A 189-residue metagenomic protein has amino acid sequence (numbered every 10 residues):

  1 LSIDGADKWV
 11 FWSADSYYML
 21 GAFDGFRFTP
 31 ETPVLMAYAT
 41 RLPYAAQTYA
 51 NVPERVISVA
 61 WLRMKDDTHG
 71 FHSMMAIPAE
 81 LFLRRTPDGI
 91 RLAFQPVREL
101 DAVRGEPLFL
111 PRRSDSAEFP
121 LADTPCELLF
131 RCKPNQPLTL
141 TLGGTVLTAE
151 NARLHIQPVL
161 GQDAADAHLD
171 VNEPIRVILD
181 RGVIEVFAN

Functional and structural regions predicted by a protein language model:
D4-V10, E54-S58: Entry beta-strands of beta-propeller and related beta-repeat scaffolds
S13-A14: Beta-strand C-termini and the immediately following turn/loop, strongest in propeller blades
Y17, F23-A188: Beta-rich accessory regions
